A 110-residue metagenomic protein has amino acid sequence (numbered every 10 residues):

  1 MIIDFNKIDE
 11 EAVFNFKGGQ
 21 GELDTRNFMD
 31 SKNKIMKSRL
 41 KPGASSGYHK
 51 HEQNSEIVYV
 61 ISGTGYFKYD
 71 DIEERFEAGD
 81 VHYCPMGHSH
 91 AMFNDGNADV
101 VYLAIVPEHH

Functional and structural regions predicted by a protein language model:
M1-N33: A short, N-terminal "cap"/entry segment at the start of jelly-roll beta-barrel domains of the cupin/DSBH fold
N33, T64, I72-E74: Well-ordered beta-strand scaffold positions
K34-H51: Conserved short histidine dyad/triad with adjacent acidic residue
A44, Q53, I72, H88-S89 (+1 more regions): A generic "binding-loop/recognition-motif" signal
S45-G47, Y66, H82, M86-M92: Histidine-centered metal-chelating micro-motifs
Q53-S55, Y59-G65: Glycine- and acidic-residue-biased ligand/ion/polar-headgroup-sensing regions
I72-M86: Short acidic-glycine-tyrosine-enriched beta hairpin
M86-H110: Ligand-binding loop in jelly-roll beta-barrel domains
